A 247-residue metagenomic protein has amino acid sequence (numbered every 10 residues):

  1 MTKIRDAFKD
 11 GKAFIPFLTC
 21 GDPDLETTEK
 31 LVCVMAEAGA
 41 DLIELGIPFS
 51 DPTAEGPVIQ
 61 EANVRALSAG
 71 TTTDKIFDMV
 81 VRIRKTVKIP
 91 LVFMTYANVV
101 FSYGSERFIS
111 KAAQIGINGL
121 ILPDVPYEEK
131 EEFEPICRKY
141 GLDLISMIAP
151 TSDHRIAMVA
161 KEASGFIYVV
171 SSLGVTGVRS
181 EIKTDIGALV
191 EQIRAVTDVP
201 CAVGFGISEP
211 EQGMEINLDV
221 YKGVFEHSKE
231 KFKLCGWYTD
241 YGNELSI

Functional and structural regions predicted by a protein language model:
M1-A7, D51-I59, T71-M79, F101-E106 (+4 more regions): Active-site-adjacent beta->alpha loops and helix N-cap segments on the catalytic face of soluble alpha/beta enzymes
M1-F17, V81, K85: N-terminal amphipathic alpha-helix/helix-capping segment at the start of soluble metabolic enzymes
G11-I15, T86-Y96, C137-M147, R194-G206: Short beta-strand/loop segments at the ligand-binding rim of alpha/beta enzyme cores
T19-D24, M94-S102, P126-Y127, M147-T151 (+1 more regions): Glycine-rich beta-to-alpha transition loops that act as phosphate-gripper elements at the mouths of alpha/beta enzyme
L25-V34, S152-K161, I207-K222: Catalytic cores of alpha/beta
D41-D51, I117-I121, P126-E129, I167-V178 (+2 more regions): Glycine-rich phosphate-binding active-site loops on the catalytic face of alpha/beta enzymes
I47-F49, Q60-L122: Active-site beta->alpha loop and helix N-cap motifs at the rims of alpha/beta catalytic domains
V169, V178-K222: Active-site/ligand-binding-proximal alpha/beta "capping" segment
